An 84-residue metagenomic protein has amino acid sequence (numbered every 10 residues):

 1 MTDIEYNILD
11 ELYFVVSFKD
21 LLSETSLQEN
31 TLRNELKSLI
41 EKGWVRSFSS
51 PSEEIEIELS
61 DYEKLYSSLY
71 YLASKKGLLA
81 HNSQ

Functional and structural regions predicted by a protein language model:
M1-T2: N-terminal hydrophobic targeting signals that begin at the initiator methionine
E5-L12: Hydrophobic residues on short alpha-helical segments
Y13-D20: Short capping segments at the starts of secondary-structure elements
V15, R46, Y70-L72: Ordered hydrophobic segments in well-structured contexts
S26-K42, R46-S49, S68: Short amphipathic alpha-helical interaction segments
R46-P51, I55-E58: Acidic, low-complexity, intrinsically disordered interaction modules
I57-Q84: Short, amphipathic alpha-helical interaction segments positioned at domain boundaries
